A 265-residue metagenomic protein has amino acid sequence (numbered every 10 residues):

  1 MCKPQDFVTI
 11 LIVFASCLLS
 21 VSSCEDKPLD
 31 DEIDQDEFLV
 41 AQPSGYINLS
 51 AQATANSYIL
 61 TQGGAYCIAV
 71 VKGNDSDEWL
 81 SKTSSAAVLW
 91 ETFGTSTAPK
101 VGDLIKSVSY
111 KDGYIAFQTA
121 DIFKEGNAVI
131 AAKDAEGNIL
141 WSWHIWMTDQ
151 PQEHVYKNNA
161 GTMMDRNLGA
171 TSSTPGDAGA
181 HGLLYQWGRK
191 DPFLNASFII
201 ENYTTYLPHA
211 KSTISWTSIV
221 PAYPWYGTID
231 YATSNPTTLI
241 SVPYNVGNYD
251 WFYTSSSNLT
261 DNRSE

Functional and structural regions predicted by a protein language model:
M1-S22: Sec-dependent bacterial lipoprotein signal peptides
C17-S44: Bacterial Sec-dependent N-terminal signal peptides
Q35-I105, H154-L168, S172-S173: Solvent-exposed, low-complexity, repeat-rich "mucin-like" stalks and linkers
S84-Q118, K133-A135, T260-N262: Acidic/polar, low-complexity linker and loop regions
S107, D112-I115, G126-A128, Q152-E265: Short aromatic-cysteine micro-motif
E125-A135: A short beta-strand micro-motif common to beta-rich folds, especially ectodomain repeats
N138-Q152: C-terminal edge beta-strand
